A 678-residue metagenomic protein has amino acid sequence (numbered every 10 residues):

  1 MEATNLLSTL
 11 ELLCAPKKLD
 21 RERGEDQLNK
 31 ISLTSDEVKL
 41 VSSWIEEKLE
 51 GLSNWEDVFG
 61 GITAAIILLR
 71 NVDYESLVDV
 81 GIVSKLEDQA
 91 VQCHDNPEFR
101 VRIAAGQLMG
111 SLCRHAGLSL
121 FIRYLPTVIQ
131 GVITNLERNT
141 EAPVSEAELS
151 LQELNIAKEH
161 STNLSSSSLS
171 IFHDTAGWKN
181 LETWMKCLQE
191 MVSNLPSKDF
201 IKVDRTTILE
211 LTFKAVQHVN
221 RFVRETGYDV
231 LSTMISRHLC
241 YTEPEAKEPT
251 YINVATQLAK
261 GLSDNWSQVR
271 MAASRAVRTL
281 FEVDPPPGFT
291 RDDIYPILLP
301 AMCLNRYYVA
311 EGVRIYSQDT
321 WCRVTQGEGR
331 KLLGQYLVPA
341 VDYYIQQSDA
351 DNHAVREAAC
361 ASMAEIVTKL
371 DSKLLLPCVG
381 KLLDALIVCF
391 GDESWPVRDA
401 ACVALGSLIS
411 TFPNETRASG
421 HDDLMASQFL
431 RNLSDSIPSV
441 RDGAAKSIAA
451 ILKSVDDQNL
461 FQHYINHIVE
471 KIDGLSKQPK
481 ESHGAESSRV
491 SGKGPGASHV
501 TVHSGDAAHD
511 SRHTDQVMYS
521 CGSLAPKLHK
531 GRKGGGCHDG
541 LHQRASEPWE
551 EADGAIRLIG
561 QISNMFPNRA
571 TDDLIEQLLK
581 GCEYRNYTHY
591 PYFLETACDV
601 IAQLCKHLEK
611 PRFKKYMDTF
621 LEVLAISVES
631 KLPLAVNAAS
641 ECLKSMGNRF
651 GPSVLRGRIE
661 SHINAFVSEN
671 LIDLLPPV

Functional and structural regions predicted by a protein language model:
M1-V678: Extended, low-complexity, acidic/polar intrinsically disordered regions that flank or interrupt HEAT/TOG/ARM solenoid
